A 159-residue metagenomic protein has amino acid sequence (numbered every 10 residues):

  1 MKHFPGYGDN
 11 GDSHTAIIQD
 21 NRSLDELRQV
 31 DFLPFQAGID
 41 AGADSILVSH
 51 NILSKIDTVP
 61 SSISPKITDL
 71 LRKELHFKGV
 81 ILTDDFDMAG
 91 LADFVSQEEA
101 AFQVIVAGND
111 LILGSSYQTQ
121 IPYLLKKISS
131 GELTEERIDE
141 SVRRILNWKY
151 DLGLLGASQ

Functional and structural regions predicted by a protein language model:
M1-K126, L133-R137: Second-shell residues forming the walls of enzyme active-site clefts
S130-A157: Mid-to-C-terminal alpha-helical segments outside catalytic/metal-binding sites
